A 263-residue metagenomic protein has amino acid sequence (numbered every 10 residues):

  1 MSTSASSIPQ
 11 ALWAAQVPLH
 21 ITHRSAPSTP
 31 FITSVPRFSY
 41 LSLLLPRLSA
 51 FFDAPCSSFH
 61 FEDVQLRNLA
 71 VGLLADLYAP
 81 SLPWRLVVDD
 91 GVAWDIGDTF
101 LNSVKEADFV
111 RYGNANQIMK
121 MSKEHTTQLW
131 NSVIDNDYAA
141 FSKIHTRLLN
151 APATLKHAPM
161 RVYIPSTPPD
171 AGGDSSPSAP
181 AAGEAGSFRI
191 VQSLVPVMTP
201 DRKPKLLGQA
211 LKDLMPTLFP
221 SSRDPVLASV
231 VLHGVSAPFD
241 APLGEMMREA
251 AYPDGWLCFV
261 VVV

Functional and structural regions predicted by a protein language model:
M1-S34, L41-V263: Ubiquitin system architectures
